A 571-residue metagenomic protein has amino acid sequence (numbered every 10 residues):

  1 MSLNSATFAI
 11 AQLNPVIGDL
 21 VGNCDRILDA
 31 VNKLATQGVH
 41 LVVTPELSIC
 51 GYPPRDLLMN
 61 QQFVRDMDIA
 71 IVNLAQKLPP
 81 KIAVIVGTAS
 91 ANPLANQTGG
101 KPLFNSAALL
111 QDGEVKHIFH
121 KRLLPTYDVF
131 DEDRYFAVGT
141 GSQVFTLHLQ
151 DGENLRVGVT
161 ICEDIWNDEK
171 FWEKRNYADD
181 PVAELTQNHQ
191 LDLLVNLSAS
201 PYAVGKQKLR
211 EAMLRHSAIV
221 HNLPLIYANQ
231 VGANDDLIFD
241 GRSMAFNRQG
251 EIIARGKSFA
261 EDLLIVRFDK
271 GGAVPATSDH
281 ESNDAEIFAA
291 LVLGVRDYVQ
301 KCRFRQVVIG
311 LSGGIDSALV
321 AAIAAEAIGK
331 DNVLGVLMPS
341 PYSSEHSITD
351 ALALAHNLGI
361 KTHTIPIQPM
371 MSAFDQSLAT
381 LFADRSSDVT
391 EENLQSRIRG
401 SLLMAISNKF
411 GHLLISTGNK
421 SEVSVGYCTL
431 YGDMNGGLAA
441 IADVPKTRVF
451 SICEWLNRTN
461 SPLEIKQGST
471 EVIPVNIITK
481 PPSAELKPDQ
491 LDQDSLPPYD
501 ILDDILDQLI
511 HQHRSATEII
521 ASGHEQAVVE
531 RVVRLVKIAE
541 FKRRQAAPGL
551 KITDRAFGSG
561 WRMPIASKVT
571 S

Functional and structural regions predicted by a protein language model:
M1-G310, I323-K330, L337, T362: Enzyme catalytic cores with a strong preference for nitrogen-chemistry domains
G18, E153-L155, N222-L223, R248 (+2 more regions): ATP/NTP-dependent adenylation/nucleotidyl-transfer catalytic domains that generate, transfer, or process NMP-activated
